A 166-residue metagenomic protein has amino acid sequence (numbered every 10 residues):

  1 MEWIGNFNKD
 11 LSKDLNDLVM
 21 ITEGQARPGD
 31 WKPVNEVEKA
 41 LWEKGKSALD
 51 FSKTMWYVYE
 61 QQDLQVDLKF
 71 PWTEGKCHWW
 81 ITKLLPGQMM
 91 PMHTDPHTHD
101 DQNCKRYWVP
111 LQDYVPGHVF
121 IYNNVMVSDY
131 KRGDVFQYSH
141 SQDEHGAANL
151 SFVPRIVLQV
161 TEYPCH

Functional and structural regions predicted by a protein language model:
M1-E2, C104-R106: Intrinsic-disorder/low-complexity, polar/charged segments enriched in Ser/Thr/Lys/Arg/Asp/Glu/Gln
M1-T73: Non-heme Fe(II)/2-oxoglutarate
G24, V34-V37, L84, Q112 (+2 more regions): Structured loops at beta-to-helix junctions and adjacent beta-edge loops in soluble globular domains
I81-Q102: Conserved short histidine dyad/triad with adjacent acidic residue
P86, K131-R132: Short, flexible surface segments
K105-L111, V135-Y138, S151-H166: A short hydrophobic beta-strand segment most commonly corresponding to one strand of the jelly-roll/cupin
P110-K131: A short beta-strand-loop-beta hairpin characteristic of the jelly-roll/cupin
G117, D134-F136, S141-A148: Histidine-centered metal-chelating micro-motifs
